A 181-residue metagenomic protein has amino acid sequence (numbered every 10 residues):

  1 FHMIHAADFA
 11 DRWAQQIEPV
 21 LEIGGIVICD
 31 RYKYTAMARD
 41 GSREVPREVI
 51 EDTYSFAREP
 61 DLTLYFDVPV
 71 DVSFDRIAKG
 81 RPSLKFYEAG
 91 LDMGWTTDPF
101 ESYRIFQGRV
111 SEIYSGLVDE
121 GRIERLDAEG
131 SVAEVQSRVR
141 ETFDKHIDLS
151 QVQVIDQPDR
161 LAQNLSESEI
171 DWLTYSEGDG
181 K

Functional and structural regions predicted by a protein language model:
F1-M3, Y54-P60, V152-R160: Short, basic, helix/turn surface patches
F1-S55: ATP-dependent small-molecule kinase phosphotransfer cores that center on conserved nucleotide phosphate-binding segments
D8, Y32, V68-P69, G130-E134: Short beta->alpha linker loops
A14-Q15, D75, S137: Alpha-helical elements of the RecA-like P-loop NTPase motor core of helicases
I23-G24, E59-P60, E120-G121: Structured helix-beta-strand junction loops
I28, L62-L64, E124-L126: Hydrophobic/aromatic beta-strand patches that form the interior of the parallel beta-sheet core in alpha/beta enzyme
A36-R109: A glycine- and Lys/Arg-enriched "phosphate-lid" helix/loop adjacent to the NTP-binding pocket of small-molecule kinases
A78-K181: NTP-dependent small-molecule kinase module
